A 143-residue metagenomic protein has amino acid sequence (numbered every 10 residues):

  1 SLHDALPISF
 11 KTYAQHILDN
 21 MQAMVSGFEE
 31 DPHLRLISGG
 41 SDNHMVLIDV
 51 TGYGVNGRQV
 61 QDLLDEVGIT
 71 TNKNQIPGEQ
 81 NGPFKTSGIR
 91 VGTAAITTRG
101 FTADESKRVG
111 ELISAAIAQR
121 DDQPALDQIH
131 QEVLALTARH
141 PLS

Functional and structural regions predicted by a protein language model:
S1-L6: Short, small-residue-biased leader/transition segments that mark boundaries at the very start of proteins
I8-M24: Active-site phosphate/pyrophosphate-binding segments
K11, L34, T70, D122 (+1 more regions): Intrinsically disordered or highly flexible coil/loop and linker segments, enriched in small and charged/polar residues
D19-A23, P83-S143: PLP-dependent enzyme catalytic core of the Aspartate aminotransferase-like
G27-D31, L36: Hard-cation-handling environments
E30, D65, A138: Short polybasic/polar patches that bind polyanions
R35-G100: Conserved PLP-binding catalytic core of the aspartate aminotransferase-like
